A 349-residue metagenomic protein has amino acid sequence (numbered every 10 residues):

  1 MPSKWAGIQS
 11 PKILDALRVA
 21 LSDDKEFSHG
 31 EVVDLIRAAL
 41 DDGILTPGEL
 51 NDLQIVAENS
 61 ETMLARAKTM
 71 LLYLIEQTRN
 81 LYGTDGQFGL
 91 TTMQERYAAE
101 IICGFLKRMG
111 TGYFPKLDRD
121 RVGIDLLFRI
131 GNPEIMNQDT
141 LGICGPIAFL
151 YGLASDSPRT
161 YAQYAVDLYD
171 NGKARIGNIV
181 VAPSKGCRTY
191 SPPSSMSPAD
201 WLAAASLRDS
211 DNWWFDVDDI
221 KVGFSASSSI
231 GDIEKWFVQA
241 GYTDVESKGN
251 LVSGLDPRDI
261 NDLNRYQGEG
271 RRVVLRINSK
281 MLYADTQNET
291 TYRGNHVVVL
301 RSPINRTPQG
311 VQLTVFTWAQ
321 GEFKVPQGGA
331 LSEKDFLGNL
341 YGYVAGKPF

Functional and structural regions predicted by a protein language model:
M1-K4, I55, N59-M109: Low-complexity, glycine/serine/proline-rich disordered segments that function as export/translocation leaders
A6-R37, D41-G48, Q54-I55, S60-T69: Acidic, glycine-anchored loop motifs typical of Ca2+
V19-D24, A38-D41, V56-M63, Q77-T84 (+3 more regions): Surface-exposed polar/charged interaction patches
F27, L45, M136-L141, S225: Extracytoplasmic/periplasmic, Sec-exported soluble proteins
E31, E49, T140, G145-F149 (+1 more regions): Stable alpha-helical elements in mature extracytoplasmic
G83-D219, D244-V245, I260-R276, P308-V311 (+2 more regions): Active-site nucleophile-adjacent alpha helix/oxyanion-hole segment immediately C-terminal to the catalytic cysteine
V217-P257, N261: Hydrophobic, aromatic-enriched interface-forming segments
T243-F349: Active-site signature of cysteine proteases
